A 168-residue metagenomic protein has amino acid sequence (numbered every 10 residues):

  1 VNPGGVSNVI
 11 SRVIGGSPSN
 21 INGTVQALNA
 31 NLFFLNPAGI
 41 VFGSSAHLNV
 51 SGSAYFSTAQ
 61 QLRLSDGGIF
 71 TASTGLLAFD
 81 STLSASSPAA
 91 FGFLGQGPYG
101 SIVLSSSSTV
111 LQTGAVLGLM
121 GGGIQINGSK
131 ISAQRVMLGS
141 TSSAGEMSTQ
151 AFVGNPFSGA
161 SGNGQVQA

Functional and structural regions predicted by a protein language model:
V1-A168: Extracellular and secretory-pathway beta-repeat/beta-biased strand scaffolds
